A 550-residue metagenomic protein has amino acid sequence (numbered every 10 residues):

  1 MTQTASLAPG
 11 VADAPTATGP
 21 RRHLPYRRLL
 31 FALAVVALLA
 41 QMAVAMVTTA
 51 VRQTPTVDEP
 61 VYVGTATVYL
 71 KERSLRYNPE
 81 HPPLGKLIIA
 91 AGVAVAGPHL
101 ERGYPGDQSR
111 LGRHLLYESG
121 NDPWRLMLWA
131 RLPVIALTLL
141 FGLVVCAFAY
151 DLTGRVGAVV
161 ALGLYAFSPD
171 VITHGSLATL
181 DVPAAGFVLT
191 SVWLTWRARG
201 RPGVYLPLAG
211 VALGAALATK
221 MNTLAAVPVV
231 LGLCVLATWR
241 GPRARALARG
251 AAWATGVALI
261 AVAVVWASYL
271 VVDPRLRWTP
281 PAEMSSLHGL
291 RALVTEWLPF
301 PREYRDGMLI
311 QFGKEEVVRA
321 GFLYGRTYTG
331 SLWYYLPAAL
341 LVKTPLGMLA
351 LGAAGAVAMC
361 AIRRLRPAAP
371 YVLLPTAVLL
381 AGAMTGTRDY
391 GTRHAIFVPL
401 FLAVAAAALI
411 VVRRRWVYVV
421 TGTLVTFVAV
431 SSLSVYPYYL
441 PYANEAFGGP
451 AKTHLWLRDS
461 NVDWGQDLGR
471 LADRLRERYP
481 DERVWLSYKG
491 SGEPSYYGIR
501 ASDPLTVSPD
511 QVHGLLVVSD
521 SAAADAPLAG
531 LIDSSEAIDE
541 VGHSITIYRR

Functional and structural regions predicted by a protein language model:
T2-G19, Y324, F447-R550: C-terminal luminal/periplasmic domains and tails of membrane-associated envelope-modifying transferases
Q3, K71, L75-I135, R277-T329: Interfacial juxtamembrane loops and adjacent helix segments that form the catalytic/substrate-binding surfaces
T4, A34-V36, P228, T255-A263 (+3 more regions): Signature aromatic-anchored transmembrane alpha helix within multi-pass, membrane-resident enzymes that catalyze glycan
V57, W129-L137, V156, V160-F167 (+4 more regions): Multi-pass, polyprenyl lipid-linked donor-dependent membrane glycosyltransferases
L132-L152, T190, V357-A361: Transmembrane-helix motifs of polytopic, lipid-linked glycan transferases
V145, A339-R366: Hydrophobic, aromatic-rich transmembrane alpha-helices and their immediate juxtamembrane boundary segments
Y150, S191-L206: Membrane-interface transmembrane helices that cradle and orient dolichyl/undecaprenyl
L194-G200, A226-A261, P274, A356-P367 (+2 more regions): Perimembrane helix-loop-helix junctions
